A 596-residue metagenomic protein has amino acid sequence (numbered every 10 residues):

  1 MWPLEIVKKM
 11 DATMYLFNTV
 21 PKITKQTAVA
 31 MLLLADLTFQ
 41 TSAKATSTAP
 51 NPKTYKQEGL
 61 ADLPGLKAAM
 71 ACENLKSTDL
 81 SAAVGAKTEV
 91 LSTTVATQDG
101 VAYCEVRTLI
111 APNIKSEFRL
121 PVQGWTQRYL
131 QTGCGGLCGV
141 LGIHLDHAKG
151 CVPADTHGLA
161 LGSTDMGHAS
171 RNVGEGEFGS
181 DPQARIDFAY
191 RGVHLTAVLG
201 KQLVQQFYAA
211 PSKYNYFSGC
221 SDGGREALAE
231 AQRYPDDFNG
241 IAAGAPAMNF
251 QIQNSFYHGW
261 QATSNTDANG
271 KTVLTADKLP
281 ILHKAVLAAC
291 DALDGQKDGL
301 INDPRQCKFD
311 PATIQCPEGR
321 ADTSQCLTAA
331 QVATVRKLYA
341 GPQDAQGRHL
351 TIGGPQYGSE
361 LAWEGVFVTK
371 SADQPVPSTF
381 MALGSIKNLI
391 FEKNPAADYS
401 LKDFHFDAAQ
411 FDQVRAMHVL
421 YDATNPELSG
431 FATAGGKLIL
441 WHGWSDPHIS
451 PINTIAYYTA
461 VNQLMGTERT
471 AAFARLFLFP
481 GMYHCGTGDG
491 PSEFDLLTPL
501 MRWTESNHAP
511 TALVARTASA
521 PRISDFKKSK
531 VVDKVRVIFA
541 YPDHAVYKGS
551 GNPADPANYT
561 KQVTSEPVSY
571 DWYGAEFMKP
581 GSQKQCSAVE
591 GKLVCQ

Functional and structural regions predicted by a protein language model:
Y15-A28: Bacterial N-terminal signal peptides that target proteins for export
T46-R128, T132, V140-L141, D146-K149 (+6 more regions): Catalytic-loop region of hydrolases
G135-A209, S255-F256, T263, S400-Q410 (+2 more regions): Cap/lid segment of the alpha/beta-hydrolase catalytic domain
A210-C220: Alpha/beta-hydrolase fold nucleophile elbow
G219-G223, A227: Gly/Ala-rich beta-loop-alpha elbow adjacent to hydrolase catalytic centers
A229-A231, D236-Q343, L478: A catalytic-pocket lid/entrance helix-loop region that shapes and gates access to the active site across common
L440-H442: Short beta-strand/loop motif that positions the catalytic acidic residue of the alpha/beta-hydrolase fold
F473-T487, A520: Histidine-bearing beta->alpha loop at or near hydrolase active sites
